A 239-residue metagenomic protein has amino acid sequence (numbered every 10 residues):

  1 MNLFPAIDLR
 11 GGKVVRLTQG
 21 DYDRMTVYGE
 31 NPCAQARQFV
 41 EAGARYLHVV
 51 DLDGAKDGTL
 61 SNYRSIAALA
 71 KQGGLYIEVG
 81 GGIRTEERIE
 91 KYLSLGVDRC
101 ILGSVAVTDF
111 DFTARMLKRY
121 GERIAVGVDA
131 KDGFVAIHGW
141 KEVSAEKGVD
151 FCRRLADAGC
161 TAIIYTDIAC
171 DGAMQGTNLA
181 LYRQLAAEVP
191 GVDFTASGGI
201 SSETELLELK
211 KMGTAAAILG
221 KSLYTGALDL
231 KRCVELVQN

Functional and structural regions predicted by a protein language model:
D8, F39, L47, Y92 (+4 more regions): Conserved, mostly hydrophobic/aromatic
G11-G12, Q19-D23, E90-L93, V97-D171: Conserved anion-binding
Y46-R64, S104, Y165-Q175: Glycine-rich, proline-tolerant flexible connector loops at the mouths of alpha/beta enzymes
H48-D51, E78, I101-L102, A125 (+2 more regions): Conserved beta-strand positions in the central sheet of alpha/beta enzyme cores
D53, S61-K118: Glycine/small-residue-rich loop that forms an oxyanion/phosphate-binding "nest" at active or ligand-binding sites
L60-A67, K141-D150, Q175-R183: Charged helix-capping and loop-helix junction motifs
G73, I77-D98, A180-A216: Catalytic cores of alpha/beta
I83, S94-F112, D167-C170, G198-S202 (+1 more regions): Glycine-rich phosphate-binding active-site loops on the catalytic face of alpha/beta enzymes
